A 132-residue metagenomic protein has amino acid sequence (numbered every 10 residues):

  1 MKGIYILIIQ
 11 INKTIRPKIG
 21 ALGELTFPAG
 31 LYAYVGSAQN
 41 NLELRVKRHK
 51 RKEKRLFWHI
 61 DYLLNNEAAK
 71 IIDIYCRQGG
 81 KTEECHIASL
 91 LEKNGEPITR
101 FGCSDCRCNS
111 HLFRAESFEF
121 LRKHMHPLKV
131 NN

Functional and structural regions predicted by a protein language model:
Y5-Q10: A short beta-strand micro-motif
T14-K18: Short N-terminal binding/cap micro-motifs at the start of the first secondary-structure element
A33-A38: GIY-YIG nuclease signature motif recognition
N40-K129: Aromatic/basic micro-patches that form nucleic-acid/chromatin recognition or nuclease catalytic surfaces
